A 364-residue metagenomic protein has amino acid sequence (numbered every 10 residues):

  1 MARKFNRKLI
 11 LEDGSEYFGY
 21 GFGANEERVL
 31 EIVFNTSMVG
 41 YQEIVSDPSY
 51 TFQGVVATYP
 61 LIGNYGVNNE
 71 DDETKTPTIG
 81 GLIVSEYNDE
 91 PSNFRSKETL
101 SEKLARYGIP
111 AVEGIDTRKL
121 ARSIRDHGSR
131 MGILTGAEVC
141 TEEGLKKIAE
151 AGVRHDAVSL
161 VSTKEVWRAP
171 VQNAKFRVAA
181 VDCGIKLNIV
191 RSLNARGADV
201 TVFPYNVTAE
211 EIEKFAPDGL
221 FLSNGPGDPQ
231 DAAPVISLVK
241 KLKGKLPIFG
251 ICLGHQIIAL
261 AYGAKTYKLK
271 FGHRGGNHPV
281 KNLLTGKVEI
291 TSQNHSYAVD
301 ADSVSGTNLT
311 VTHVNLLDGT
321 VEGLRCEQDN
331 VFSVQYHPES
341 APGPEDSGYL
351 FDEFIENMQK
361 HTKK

Functional and structural regions predicted by a protein language model:
A2-E210, K214-F215, P229, A341 (+1 more regions): RNA-binding accessory domains that recognize and position tRNA/RNA substrates
P110, R177, P247-F249, K265 (+1 more regions): Proline-centered loop/turn at the N-terminus of a beta-strand
D116, C252, H295, H337: Active-site glycine-centered loops adjacent to acidic/histidine catalytic or metal-binding residues that shape
Q172-V178, T285-V288, C326-V331: Beta-strand-turn-beta hairpins that frame and shape the catalytic cleft of phosphate-ester-processing enzymes
K175-A179, D199, P247, I290 (+1 more regions): Residues that mark the start of a beta-strand
K214, D218-I290, S296-A301, G343-T362: Cysteine-nucleophile active-site neighborhood
K287-D329: Catalytic beta-strand/loop cores that center a nucleophilic Ser/Cys/Thr and support acyl-enzyme chemistry
